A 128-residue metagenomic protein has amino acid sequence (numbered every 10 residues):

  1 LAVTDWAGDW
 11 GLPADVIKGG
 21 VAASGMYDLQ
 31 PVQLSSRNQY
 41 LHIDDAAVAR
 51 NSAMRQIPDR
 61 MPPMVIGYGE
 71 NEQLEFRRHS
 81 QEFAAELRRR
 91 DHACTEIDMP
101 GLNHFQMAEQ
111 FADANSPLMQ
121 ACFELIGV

Functional and structural regions predicted by a protein language model:
L1-N38, V48-A49: Primarily recognizes the serine-hydrolase "nucleophile elbow" in alpha/beta-hydrolase and SGNH/GDSL folds
G11, R55-Q56, R88: A general structural signal for stabilizing positions within well-ordered secondary structure
V16-K18, P62-P63, H92: Loop/turn elements at helix/coil->beta-strand transitions in domains of secreted/extracellular proteins
L29, N71-E75: Acidic catalytic loop of the alpha/beta-hydrolase fold
H42-R55: Alpha-helical scaffolding within the catalytic cores of extracellular/periplasmic polymer-degrading hydrolases
S52-M61, R78-H79, Q110: Conserved serine/cysteine hydrolase catalytic core
R60-M61, V65-G69: Short beta-strand/loop motif that positions the catalytic acidic residue of the alpha/beta-hydrolase fold
G67, R77-A84, R88-V128: C-terminal catalytic histidine-bearing segment of alpha/beta-hydrolase fold enzymes
